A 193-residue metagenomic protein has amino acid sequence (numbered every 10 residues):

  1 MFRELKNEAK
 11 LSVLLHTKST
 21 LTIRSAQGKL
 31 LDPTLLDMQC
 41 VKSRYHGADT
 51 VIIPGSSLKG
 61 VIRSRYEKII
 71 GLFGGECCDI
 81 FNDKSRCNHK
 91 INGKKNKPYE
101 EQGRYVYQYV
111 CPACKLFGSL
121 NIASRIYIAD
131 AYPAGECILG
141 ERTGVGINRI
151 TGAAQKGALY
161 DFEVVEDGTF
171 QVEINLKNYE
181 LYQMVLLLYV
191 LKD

Functional and structural regions predicted by a protein language model:
M1-D193: Small/polar/charged residue-enriched interaction surfaces, especially the RNA/DNA-contacting tracks of RNP/CRISPR
